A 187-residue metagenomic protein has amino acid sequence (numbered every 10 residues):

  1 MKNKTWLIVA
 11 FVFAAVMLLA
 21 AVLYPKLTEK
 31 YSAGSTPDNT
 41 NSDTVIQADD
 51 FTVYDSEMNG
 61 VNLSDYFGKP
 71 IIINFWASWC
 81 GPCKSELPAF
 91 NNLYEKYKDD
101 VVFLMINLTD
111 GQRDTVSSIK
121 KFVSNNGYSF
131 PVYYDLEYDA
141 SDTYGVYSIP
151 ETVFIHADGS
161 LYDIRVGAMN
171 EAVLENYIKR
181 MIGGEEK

Functional and structural regions predicted by a protein language model:
M1-A48, K187: N-terminal targeting signals for export/organelle localization
D50-I71, E95: A short beta-strand-turn-helix
F67, F75-N92: Conserved redox-active cysteine motifs that mediate thiol-disulfide chemistry, especially di-cysteine Cys-X(1-2)-Cys
K69, L87-N107, S124, E171 (+2 more regions): Conserved helix-turn-beta segment immediately C-terminal to the redox Cys motif in thioredoxin-like folds
I72-I73, F103, T152: Hydrophobic beta-strand anchors of alpha/beta hydrolase catalytic cores
V101-D114, S129-E137: Thiol-based oxidoreductase modules, predominantly thioredoxin-like and allied folds used for disulfide exchange
K120-A157: Short, internal strand/loop/helix patches that form the active-site neighborhood or redox-interaction surface
F154-K187: Thiol-/selenol-based redox modules, centered on thioredoxin-like and closely related oxidoreductase domains
